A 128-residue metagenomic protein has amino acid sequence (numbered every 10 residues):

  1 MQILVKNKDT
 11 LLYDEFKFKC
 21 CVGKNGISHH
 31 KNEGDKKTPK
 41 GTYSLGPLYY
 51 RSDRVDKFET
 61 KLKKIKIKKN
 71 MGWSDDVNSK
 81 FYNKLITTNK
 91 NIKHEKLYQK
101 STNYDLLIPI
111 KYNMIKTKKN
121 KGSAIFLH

Functional and structural regions predicted by a protein language model:
M1-H128: Cell wall/extracellular polymer interaction/catalysis modules
